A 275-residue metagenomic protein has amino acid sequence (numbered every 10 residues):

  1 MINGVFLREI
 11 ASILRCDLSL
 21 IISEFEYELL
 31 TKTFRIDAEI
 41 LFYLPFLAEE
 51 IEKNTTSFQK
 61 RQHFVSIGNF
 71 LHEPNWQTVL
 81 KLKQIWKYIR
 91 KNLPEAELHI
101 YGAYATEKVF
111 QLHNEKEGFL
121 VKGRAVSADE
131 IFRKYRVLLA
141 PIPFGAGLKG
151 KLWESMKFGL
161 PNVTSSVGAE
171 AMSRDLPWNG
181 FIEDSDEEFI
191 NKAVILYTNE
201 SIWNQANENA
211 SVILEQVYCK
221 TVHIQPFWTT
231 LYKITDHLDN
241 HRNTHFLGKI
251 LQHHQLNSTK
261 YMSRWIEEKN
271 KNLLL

Functional and structural regions predicted by a protein language model:
M1-S19: Membrane-proximal helix-turn-helix segments that form the acceptor-binding/catalytic region of lipid-linked
I13-R15, L20-I21, Y27-L47: Helix-loop-beta element that forms the nucleotide-linked donor phosphate-binding surface in glycosyltransferases
D17, R133-G147, F158-L160: Acidic donor-binding loop of glycosyltransferase active sites
K32, L41-R133: Conserved catalytic-core segment of nucleotide-activated headgroup transferases in glycan assembly
K151-S155, P161-S165: Short hydrophobic beta-strand element within catalytic cores of glycosyltransferases and related nucleotide-activated
S166-P177, F181-I182: Short acidic/histidine- and often glycine-rich active-site loop of Leloir-type glycosyltransferases that engages
N179-E187, I195-E200: Conserved acidic donor-binding segment of nucleotide-sugar-dependent glycosyltransferases
I202-N204, S211-L275: C-terminal amphipathic helix plus adjacent low-complexity, charged tail appended to glycosyltransferase catalytic
